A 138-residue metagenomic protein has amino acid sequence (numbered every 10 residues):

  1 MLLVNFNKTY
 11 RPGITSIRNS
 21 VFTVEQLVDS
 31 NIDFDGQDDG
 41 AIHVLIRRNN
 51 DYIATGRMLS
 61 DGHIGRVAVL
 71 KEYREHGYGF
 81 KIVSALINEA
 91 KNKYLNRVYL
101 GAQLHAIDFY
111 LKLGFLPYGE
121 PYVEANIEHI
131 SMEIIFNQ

Functional and structural regions predicted by a protein language model:
M1-D33, H43, D51: Short amphipathic alpha-helix that is part of the acyltransferase structural core
R18, Y110, F115: Conserved active-site tyrosine of GNAT-family acetyltransferases
F34-D38: Short loop/turn motifs at secondary-structure junctions and domain boundaries
H43-L45, P121: Residue-level detector of beta-strand face positions
L45, N50-A68: Conserved beta-strand in the GNAT
Y73, G77-A85: Conserved acetyl-CoA pyrophosphate-binding loop and the N-cap/start of the following alpha-helix in GNAT-like
E89-Q103: Conserved GNAT acetyl-CoA-binding A-motif
G101, L116-S131: Conserved catalytic-core motifs of GNAT/GCN5-like acyltransferases
